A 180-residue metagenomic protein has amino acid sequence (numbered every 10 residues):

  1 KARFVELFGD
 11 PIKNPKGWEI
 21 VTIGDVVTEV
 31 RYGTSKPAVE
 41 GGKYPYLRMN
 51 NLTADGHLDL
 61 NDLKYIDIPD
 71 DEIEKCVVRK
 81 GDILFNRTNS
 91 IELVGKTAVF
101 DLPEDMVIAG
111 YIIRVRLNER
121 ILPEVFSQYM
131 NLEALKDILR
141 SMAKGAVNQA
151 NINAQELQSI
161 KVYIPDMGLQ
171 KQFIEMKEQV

Functional and structural regions predicted by a protein language model:
K1-G33, S159-I174, E178-Q179: Non-catalytic DNA-recognition/assembly elements of restriction-modification systems
G24-K36, N50-D82: Sequence-specific dsDNA recognition surfaces
R31, N89, L117, N131-A134 (+2 more regions): Hydrophobic alpha-helix feature that most strongly marks membrane-spanning transmembrane helices and their immediate
K43, D62, A109-Y111: A generic structural signal for short beta-strands and their flanking turns/coil linkers
R48, I73-N131, N153: A short beta-sheet element
D105-I112, I121-E124, K144-K171: A short glycine-rich beta-alpha junction/loop motif
L135-L139: Periplasmic-binding protein-like
